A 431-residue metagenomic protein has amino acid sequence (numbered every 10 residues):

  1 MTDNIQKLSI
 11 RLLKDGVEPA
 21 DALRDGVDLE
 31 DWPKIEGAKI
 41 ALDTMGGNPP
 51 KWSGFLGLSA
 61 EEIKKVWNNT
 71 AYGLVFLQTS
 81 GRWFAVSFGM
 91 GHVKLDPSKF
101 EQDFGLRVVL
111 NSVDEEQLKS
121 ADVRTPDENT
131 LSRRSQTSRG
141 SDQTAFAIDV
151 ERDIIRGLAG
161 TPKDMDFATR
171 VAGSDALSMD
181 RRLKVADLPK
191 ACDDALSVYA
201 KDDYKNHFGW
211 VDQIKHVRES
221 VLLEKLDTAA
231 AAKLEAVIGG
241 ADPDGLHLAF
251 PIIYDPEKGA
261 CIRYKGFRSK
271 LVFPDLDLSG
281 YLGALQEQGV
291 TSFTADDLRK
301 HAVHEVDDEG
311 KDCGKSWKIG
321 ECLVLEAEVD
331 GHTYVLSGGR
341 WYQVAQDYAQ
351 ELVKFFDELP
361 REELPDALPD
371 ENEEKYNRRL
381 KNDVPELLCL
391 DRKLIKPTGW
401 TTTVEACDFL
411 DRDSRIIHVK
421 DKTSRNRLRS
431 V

Functional and structural regions predicted by a protein language model:
M1-I154: Long, charged/polar, low-complexity intrinsically disordered N-terminal extensions that precede catalytic
I63-K65, L387-C407: Active-site metal-binding core of divalent-cation-utilizing nuclease and nuclease-like domains
D149-N372: Long, charge-dense tracts
Q343-V344, C407, S424-N426: Flexible loop/turn segments at secondary-structure boundaries
L380-V384: Short, charged N-terminal beta->alpha structural module
F409-K422: Conserved catalytic cores of phosphodiester-cleaving nucleases, focusing on short active-site segments
D421-V431: Catalytic cores of nucleic-acid endonucleases
